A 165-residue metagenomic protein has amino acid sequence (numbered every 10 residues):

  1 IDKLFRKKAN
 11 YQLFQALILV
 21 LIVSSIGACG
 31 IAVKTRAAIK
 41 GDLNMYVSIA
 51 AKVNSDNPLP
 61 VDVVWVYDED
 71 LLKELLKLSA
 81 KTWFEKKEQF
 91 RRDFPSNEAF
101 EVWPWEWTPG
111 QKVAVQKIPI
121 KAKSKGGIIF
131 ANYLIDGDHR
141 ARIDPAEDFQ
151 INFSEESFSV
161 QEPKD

Functional and structural regions predicted by a protein language model:
D2-L17: Bacterial N-terminal signal peptides that target proteins for export
Q15-S25: Bacterial N-terminal signal peptides
A28-C29: N-terminal Sec signal peptide cleavage junction
K34-R36, G126-I128, L134-D165: Glycine-rich, aromatic-bearing surface loops/beta-hairpins
A38-S48: A short, Gly/Thr-enriched small/hydrophobic beta-strand-prone motif that recurs across taxa
V47-T82: Early exported N-terminus immediately downstream of N-terminal targeting peptides
L78-I120: Tryptophan-paired
V113-L134: Helix-rich interaction surfaces within compact, conserved domain-sized segments that mediate assembly or partner
